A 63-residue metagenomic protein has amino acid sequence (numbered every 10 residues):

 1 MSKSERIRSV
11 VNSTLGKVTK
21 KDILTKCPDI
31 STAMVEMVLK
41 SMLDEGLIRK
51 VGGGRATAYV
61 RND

Functional and structural regions predicted by a protein language model:
M1-D63: C-terminal regulatory or interaction extensions
